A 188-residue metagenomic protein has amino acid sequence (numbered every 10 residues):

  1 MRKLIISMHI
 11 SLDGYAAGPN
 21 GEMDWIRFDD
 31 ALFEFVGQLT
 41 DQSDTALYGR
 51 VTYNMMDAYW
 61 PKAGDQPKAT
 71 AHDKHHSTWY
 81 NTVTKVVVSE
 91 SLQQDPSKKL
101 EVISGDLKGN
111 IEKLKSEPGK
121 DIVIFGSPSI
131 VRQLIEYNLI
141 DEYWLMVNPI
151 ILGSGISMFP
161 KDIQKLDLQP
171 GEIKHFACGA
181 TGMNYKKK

Functional and structural regions predicted by a protein language model:
M1-K188: Enzymes that bind and transform nitrogen-containing heteroaromatic metabolites
